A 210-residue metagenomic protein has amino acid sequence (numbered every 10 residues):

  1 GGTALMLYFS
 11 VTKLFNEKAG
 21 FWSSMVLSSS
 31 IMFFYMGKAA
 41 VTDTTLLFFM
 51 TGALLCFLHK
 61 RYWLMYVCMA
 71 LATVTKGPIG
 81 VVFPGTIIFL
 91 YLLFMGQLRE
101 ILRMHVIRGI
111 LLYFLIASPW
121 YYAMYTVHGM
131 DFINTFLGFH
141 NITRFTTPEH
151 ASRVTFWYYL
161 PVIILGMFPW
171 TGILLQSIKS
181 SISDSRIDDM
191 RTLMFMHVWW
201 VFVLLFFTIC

Functional and structural regions predicted by a protein language model:
G1-C210: Membrane-integral, polyisoprenol-dependent glycosyltransferases of the GT-C/oligosaccharyltransferase superfamily
